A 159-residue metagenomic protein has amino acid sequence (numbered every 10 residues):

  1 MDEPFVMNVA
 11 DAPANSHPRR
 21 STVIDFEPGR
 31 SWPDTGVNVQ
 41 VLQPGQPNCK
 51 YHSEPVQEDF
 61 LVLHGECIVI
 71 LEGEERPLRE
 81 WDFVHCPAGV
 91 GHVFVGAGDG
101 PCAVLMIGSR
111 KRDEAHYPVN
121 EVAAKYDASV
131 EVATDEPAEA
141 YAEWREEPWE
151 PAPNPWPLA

Functional and structural regions predicted by a protein language model:
M1-D34, V122-A159: A short, N-terminal "cap"/entry segment at the start of jelly-roll beta-barrel domains of the cupin/DSBH fold
T22-D25, N38-E54, A88: Conserved short histidine dyad/triad with adjacent acidic residue
V39-P44, S53-I70, I107-S109: Short, conserved beta-strand element in jelly-roll/cupin
D59, G73-G89: Short acidic-glycine-tyrosine-enriched beta hairpin
G65, W81, F94: Short hydrophobic/aromatic patches on the structural cores and recognition surfaces of FHA
I68, A88-E114: Ligand-binding loop in jelly-roll beta-barrel domains
A115-V119: Short, charged, solvent-exposed linker or helix-capping segments at domain edges/interfaces that act as flexible hinges
